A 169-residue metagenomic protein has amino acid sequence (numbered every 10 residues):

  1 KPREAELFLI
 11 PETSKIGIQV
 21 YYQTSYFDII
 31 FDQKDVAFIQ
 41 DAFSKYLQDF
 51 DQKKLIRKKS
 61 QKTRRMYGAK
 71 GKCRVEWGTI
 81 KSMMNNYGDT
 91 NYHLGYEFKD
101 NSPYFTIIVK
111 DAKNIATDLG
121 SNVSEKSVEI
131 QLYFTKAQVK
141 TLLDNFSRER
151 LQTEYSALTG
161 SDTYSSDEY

Functional and structural regions predicted by a protein language model:
K1-Y169: Positively charged, low-complexity terminal tracts and the immediately adjacent first secondary-structure elements
